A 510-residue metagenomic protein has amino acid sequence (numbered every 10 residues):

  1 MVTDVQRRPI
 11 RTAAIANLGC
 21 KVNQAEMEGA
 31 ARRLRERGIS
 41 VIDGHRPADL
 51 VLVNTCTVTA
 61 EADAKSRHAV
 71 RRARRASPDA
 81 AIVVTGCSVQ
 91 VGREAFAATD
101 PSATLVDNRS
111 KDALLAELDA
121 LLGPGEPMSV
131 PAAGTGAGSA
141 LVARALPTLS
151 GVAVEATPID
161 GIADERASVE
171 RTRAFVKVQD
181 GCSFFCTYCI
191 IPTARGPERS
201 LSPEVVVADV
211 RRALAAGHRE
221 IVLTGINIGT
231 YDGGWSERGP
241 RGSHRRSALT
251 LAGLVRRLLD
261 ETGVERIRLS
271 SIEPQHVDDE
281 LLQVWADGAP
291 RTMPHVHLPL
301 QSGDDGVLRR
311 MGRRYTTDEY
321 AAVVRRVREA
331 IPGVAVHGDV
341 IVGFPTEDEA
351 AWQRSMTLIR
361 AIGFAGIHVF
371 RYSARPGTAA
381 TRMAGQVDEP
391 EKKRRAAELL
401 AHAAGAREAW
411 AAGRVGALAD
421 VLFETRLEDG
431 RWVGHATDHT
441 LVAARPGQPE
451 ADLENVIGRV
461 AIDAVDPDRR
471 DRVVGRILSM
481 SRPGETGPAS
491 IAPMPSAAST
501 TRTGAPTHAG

Functional and structural regions predicted by a protein language model:
M1-Y231, T250, V296, D318-E329 (+4 more regions): Proteins enriched for Cys/Gly/acidic motifs involved in redox and nucleic-acid/cofactor modification
T3, R382-G510: Terminal RNA-binding accessory module
G44, D79, A120-M128, G233-T250 (+2 more regions): Short, glycine- and charge-enriched coil/turn segments that flank and shape catalytic ligand pockets
L52, C87, L114, L223 (+7 more regions): Residue-level signal for inorganic ion chemistry
I82-V83, V91-G92, A215-A350, R354: Conserved SAM/AdoMet-binding glycine-rich loop
E126-L141, L146, S236-R246, G447-A451 (+1 more regions): Intrinsically disordered, low-complexity terminal tails and inter-domain linkers enriched for S/T/G/P/D/E
I190, E237-G242, A380-G385: Short glycine/proline- and charge-enriched loop/turn segments that cap or connect secondary-structure elements
E347, G363-F364: Contiguous mid-protein beta-loop-alpha structural module that forms a pocket-lining wall or clamp of enzyme active
